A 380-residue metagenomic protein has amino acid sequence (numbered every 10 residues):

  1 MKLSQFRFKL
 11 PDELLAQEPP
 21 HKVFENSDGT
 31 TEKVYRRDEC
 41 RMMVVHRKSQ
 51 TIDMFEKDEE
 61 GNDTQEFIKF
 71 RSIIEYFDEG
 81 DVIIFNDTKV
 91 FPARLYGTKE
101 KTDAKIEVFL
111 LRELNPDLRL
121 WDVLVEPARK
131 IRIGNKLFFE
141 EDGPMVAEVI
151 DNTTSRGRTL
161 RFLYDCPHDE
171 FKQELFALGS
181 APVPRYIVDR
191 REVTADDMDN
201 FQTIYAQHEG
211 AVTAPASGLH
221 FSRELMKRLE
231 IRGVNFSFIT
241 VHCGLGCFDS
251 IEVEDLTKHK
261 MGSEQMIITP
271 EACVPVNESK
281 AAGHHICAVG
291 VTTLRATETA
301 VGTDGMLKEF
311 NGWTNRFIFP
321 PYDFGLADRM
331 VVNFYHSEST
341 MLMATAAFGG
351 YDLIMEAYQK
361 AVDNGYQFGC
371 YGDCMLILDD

Functional and structural regions predicted by a protein language model:
M1-D380: A cross-family signal for N-terminal binding/gating loops and helix N-caps that shape access to the active site
